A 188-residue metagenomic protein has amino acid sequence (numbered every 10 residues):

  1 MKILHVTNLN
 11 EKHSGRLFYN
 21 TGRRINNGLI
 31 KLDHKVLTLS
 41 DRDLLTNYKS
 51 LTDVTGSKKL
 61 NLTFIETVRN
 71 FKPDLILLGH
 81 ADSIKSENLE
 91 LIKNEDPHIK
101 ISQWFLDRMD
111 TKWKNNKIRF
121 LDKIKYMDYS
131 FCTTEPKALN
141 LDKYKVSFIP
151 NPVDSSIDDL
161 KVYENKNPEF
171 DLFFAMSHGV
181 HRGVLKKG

Functional and structural regions predicted by a protein language model:
M1, K93-I101: Short, conserved structural micro-motifs that define repeat-unit consensus positions and nucleotide-binding loops
M1-L51, F71, H80-E87, I118-G188: Nucleotide-sugar donor-binding catalytic core of glycosyltransferases
F18, S57-N61, D82, W113: A conditional alpha-helix N-cap/helix-loop micro-motif detector
I30, L89-D96: Surface-exposed amphipathic alpha-helices with a cationic face
N47-L62: Charged, often glycine-rich, active-site loop that binds/positions anionic groups
V68, K72-I76: Proline-aspartate-enriched helix->loop->beta-strand connector
I99-N115: A short, histidine- and acid-enriched strand-loop-helix "catalytic/donor-clamping" loop that lines the nucleotide-sugar
